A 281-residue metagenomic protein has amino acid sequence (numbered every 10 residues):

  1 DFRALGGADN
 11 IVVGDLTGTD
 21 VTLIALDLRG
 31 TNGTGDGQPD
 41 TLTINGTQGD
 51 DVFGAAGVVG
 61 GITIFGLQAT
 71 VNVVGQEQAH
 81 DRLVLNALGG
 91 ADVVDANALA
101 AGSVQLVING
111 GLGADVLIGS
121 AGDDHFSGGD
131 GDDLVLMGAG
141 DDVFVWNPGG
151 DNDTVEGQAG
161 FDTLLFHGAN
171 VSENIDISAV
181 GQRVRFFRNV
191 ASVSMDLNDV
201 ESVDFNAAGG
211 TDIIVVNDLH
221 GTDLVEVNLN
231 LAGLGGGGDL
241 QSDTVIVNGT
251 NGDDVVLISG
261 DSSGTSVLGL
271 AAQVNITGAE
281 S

Functional and structural regions predicted by a protein language model:
D1-S281: Acidic, glycine-rich low-complexity segments
